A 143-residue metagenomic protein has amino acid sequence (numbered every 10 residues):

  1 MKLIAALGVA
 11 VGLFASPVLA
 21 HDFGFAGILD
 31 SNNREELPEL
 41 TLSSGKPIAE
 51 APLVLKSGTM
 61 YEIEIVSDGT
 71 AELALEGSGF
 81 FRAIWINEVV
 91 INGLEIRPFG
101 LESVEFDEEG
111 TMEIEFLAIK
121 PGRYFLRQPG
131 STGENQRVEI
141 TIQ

Functional and structural regions predicted by a protein language model:
M1-G8: Sec-dependent signal peptide recognition, specifically the positively charged N-region followed immediately by
A10, A15-P17: N-terminal signal peptide c-region/cleavage motif recognized by signal peptidases
H21-N33, I48, F99-Q143: Extracellular/periplasmic metallocenter environments
A26-E62, D68, F99: N-terminal edge beta-strand
A49-G79, M112-I119, F125-R127: Beta-strand cores of secreted/periplasmic/IMS beta-sandwich domains, seen most often in copper-related folds
A71-F106, E134-I142: Histidine- and aromatic-enriched segments that form or immediately flank copper-ligand environments
